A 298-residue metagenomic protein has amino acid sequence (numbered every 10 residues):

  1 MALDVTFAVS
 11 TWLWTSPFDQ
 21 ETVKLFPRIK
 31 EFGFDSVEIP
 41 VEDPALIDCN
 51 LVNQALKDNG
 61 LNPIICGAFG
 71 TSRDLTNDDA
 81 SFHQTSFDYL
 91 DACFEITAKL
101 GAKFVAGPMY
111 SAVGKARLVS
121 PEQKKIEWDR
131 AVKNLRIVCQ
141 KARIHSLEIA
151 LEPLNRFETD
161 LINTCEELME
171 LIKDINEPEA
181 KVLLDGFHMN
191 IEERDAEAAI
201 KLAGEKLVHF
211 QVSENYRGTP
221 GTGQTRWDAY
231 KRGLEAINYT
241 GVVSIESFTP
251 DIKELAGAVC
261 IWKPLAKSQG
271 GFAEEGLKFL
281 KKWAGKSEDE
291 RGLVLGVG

Functional and structural regions predicted by a protein language model:
A2-T11, T15, D19-K30, G101-K103 (+2 more regions): Histidine-acidic metal/acid-base catalytic patches
L13-T15, V41-D43, F69-T71, M109-V113 (+4 more regions): Active-site-proximal loop/turn and secondary-structure-junction residues that shape catalytic pockets, frequently
T15-D19, T76-H83, T159-D160: Conserved glycine-rich "GG(E/T)P / GGGxP" loop and the immediately following alpha-helix in the radical SAM core
K30, K57, A98, C139 (+2 more regions): Anion (oxyanion) recognition and catalysis
D35, I39-K133, T240, S244-K253 (+1 more regions): Structural motif corresponding to the early beta-alpha repeats
S81-K181, K263, K267-G271, R291-L295: Active-site acidic/histidine proton-transfer and metal-coordination neighborhood in alpha/beta enzyme cores
